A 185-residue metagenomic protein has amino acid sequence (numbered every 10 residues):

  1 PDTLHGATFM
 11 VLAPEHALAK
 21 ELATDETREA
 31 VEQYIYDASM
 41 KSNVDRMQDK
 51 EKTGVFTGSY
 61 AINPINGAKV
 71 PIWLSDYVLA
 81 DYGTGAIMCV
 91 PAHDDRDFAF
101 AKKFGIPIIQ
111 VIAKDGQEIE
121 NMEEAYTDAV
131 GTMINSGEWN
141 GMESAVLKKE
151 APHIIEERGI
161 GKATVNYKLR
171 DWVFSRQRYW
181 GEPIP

Functional and structural regions predicted by a protein language model:
P1, A86-P185: Residue patterns forming the tRNA-binding/recognition surfaces of aminoacyl-tRNA synthetases and related DALR
P1-I108, A113: NTP-handling and nucleic-acid-processing catalytic cores
